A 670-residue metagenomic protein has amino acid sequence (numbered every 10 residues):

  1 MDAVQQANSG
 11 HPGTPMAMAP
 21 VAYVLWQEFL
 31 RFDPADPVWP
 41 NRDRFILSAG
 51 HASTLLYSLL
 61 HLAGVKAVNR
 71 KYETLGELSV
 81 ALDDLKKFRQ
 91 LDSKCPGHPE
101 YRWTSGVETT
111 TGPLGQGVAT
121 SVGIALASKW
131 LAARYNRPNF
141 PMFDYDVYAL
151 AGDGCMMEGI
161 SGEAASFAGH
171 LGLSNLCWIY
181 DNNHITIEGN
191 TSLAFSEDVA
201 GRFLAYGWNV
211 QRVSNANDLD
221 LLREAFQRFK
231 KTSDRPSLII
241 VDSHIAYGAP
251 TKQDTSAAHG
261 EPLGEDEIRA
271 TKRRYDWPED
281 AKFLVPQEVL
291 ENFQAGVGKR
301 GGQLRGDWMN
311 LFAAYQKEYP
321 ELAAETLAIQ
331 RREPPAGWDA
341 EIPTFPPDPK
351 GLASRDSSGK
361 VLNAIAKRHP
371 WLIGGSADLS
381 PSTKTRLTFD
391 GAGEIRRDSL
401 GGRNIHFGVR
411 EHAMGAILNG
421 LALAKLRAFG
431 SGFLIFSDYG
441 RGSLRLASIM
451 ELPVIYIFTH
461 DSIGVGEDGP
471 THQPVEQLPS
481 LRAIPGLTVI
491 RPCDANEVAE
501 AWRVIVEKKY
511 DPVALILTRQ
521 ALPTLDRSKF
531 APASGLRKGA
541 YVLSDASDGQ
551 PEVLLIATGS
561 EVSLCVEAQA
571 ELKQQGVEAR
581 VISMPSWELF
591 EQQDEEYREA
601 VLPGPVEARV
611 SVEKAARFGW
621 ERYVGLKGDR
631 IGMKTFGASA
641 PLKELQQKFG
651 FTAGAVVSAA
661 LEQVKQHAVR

Functional and structural regions predicted by a protein language model:
A3-P12, P40-A49, W103-G115, P347-K350 (+1 more regions): A short glycine/serine-rich beta->alpha loop
M18, A22-H170, R386, L421: Cofactor-binding active-site loop characterized by glycine-rich and histidine/acidic residues
M18-A19, Q116-S121, M157-E163, H412-A416 (+3 more regions): Short glycine/serine/threonine-rich phosphate/pyrophosphate-binding segments that cradle anionic phosphate groups
D33-P34, S128-P138, L423-Y439, V454 (+1 more regions): Glycine-rich phosphate/pyrophosphate-binding loops and their adjacent beta-strand/loop elements at enzyme active sites
P40-N41, S237-A336: Terminal amphipathic helices with adjacent charged low-complexity linkers/tails
A81, K87-T110, L126, W130-D144 (+3 more regions): Thiamine diphosphate
G306-P453, A531-D545, Q550-E552, I556-G559 (+2 more regions): Non-catalytic terminal/interface segments that mediate subunit docking, oligomerization, and allosteric communication
